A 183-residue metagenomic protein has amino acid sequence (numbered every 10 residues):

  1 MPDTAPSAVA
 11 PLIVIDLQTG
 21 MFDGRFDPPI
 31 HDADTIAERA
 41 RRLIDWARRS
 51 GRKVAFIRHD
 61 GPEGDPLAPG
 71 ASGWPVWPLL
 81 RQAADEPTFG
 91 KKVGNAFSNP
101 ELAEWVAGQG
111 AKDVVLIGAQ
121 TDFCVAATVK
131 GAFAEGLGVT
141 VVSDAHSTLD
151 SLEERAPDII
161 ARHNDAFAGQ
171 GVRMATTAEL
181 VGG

Functional and structural regions predicted by a protein language model:
P2-P11, E38, R42, R49 (+1 more regions): Active-site-adjacent betaalpha module
L12-Q18: N-terminal nucleotide-binding beta1-loop-alpha1 segment
I15, R52-H59, V142: Short beta-strand segments at enzyme active-site cores
Q18-G24: Short acidic, Gly/Ser-rich segments with clustered Asp/Glu that frequently serve as metal-coordination loops in enzyme
G20, P62, S147-T148: Active-site loop signature of alpha/beta-hydrolase-fold enzymes
F26-K53: A short alpha/beta connector and helix-capping loop motif
F26-P29, P62, V114: Short, basic, glycine/proline-bearing loop/turn elements
R58-D60, A119-Q120: Short, well-ordered beta-to-alpha junction loops that form the rim of enzyme active sites and present histidine/acidic
